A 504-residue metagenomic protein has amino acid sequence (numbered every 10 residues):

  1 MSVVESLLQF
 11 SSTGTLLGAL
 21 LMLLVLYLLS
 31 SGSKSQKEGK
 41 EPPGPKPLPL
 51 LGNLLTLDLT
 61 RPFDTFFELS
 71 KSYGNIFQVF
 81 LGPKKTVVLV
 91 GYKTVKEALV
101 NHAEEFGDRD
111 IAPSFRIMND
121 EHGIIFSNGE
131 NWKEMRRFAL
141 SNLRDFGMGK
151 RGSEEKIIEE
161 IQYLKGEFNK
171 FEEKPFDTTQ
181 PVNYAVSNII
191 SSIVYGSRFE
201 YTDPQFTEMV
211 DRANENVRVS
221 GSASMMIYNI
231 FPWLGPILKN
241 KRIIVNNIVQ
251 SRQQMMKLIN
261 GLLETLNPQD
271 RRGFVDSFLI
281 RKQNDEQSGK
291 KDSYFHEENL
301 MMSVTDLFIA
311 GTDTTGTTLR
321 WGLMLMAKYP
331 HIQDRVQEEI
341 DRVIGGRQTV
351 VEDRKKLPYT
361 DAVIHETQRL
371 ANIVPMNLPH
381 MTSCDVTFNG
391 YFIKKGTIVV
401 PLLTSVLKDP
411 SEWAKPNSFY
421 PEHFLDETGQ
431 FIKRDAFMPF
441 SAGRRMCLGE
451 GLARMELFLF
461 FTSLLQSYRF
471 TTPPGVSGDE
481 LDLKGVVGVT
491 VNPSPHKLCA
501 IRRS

Functional and structural regions predicted by a protein language model:
M1-S11, L20-L24, S277-I280, I398 (+2 more regions): C-terminal helix/juxtamembrane-tail motif
S2-Q36, N188, M455: Terminal signal-anchor or tail-anchor transmembrane helices that tether membrane-associated enzymes to cellular
Q36-L57, P62-S153, D177-T178, V182-I189 (+2 more regions): Cytochrome P450 substrate-recognition site 1
L54-G74, Q253, R347-G390, P410 (+2 more regions): Conserved cytochrome P450 K-helix E-x-x-R motif and the immediately C-terminal K′/meander segment
D108-M118, N131, K150-L319, R335 (+1 more regions): Cytochrome P450 heme-thiolate monooxygenase catalytic core
T305, E427-L457, D482-V486: Cytochrome P450 heme-thiolate "Cys pocket" and heme-binding signature region
P330-I332, E450-V489: Cytochrome P450 heme-binding "Cys pocket" and the immediately downstream C-terminal segment
P401-G429: Conserved cytochrome P450 K-helix/beta-meander segment immediately N-terminal to the heme-binding cysteine loop
